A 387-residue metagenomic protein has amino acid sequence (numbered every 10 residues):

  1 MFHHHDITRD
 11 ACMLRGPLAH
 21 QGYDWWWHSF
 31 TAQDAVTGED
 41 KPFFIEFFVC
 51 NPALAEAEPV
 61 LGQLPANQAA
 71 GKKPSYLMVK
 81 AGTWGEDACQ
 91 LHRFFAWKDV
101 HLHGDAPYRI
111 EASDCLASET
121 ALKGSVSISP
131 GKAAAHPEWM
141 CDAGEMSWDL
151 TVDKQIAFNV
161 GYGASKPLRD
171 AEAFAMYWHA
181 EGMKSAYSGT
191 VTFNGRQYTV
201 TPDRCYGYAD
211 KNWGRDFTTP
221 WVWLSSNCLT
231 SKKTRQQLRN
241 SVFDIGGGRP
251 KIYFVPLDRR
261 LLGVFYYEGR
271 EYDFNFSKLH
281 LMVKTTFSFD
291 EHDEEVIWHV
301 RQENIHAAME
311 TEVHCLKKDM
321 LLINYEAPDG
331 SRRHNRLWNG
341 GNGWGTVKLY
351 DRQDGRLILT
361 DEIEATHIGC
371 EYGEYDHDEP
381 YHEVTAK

Functional and structural regions predicted by a protein language model:
M1-K387: Structured soluble/peripheral alpha/beta segments that form catalytic or ligand/cofactor-binding pockets
